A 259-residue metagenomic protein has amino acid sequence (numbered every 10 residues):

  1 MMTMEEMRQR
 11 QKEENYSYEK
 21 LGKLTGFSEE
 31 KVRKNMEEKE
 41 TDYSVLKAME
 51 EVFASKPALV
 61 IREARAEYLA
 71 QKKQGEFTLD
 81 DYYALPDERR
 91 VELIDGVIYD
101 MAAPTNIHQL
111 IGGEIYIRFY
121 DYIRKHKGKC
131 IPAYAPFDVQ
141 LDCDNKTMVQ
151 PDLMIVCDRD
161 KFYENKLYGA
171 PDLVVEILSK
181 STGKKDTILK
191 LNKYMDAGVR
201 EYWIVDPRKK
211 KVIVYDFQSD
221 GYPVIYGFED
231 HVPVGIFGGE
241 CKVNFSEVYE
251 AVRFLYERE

Functional and structural regions predicted by a protein language model:
M1-N15, L24: A short, Lys/Arg-rich alpha-helix, primarily the initiator
K20-G22: Short alpha-helical "recognition helix" segments of helix-turn-helix
G26-T41: Recognition helix of helix-turn-helix/homeodomain-like DNA-binding domains that insert into the DNA major groove
T41-L59: DNA major-groove recognition helix of helix-turn-helix/homeodomain DNA-binding modules
K56-D95, E259: Polyampholytic, low-complexity intrinsically disordered segments
E67, I117-D121, I131, F137-A197 (+1 more regions): C-terminal interaction segment
K72, I94-I98, P104-Y116: Nuclease catalytic cores
